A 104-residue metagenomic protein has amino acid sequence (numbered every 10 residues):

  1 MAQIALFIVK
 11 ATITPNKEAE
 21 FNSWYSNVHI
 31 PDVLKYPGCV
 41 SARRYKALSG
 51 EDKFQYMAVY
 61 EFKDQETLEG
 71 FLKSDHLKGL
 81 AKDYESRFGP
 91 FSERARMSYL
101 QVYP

Functional and structural regions predicted by a protein language model:
M1-P104: Macromolecular interaction modules
